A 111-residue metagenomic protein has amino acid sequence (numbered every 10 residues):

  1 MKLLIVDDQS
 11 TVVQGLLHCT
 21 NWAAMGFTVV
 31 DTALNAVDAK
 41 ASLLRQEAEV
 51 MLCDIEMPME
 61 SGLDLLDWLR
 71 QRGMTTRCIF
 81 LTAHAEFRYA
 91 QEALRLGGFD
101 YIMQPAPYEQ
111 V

Functional and structural regions predicted by a protein language model:
M1-V12, L16-L17, M51: Conserved acidic segment of CheY-like receiver
S10-T11, V37-D38, M59: Cytosolic nucleotide-utilizing catalytic cores of signal-transduction proteins
A23-V29: A generic structural motif
V29-V30, C78: Hydrophobic/aromatic residues located in beta-strands of well-ordered beta-sheets within soluble catalytic
V30-V37: Conserved Asp/Asn-Gly motif in the active-site loop of CheY-like receiver
K40-A41, Q46-V111: CheY-like receiver
